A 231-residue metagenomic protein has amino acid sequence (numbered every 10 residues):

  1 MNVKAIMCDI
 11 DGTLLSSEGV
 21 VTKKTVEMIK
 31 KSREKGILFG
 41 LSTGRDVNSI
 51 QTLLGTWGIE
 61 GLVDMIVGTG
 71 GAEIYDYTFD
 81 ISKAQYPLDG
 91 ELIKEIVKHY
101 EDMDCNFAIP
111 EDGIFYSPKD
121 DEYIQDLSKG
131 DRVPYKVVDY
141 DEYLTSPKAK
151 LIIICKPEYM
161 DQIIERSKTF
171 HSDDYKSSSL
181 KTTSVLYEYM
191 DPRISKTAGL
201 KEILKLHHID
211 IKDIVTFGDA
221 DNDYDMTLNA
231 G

Functional and structural regions predicted by a protein language model:
N2-G19, T227: Asp-based phosphoryl-transfer active-site loop
V3, V63, K148-A149, A230: Short, well-ordered alpha-helix to beta-strand connector turns
K4-I6, M65, I214: The start of beta-strands in P-loop NTPase/AAA+ ATPase cores
C8, G68, K181: Conserved strand-loop elements at the edges of beta-sheets that form or border functional pockets
L14, F39-S42, Y189, T216: Conserved SAM-binding loop
G19-K35, Q85-K94, D191-K205, K212-D213 (+1 more regions): Short, acidic loop-to-helix structural element flanking the phosphoryl-transfer center in phosphate-processing enzymes
K23-Y123: Active-site phosphate-binding/coordination module
H99, M103-N229: Conserved acidic, metal-coordinating active-site core of Asp-based, Mg2+-dependent phosphoryl-transfer enzymes
